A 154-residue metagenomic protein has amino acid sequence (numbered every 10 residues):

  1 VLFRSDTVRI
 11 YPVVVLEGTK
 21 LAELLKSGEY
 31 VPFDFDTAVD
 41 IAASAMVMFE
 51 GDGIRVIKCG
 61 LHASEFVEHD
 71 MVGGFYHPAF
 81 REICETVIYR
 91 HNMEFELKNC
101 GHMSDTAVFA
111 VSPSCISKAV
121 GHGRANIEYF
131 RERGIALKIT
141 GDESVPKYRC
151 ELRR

Functional and structural regions predicted by a protein language model:
P12: Residues that line or immediately flank small-molecule/substrate-binding pockets and catalytic motifs
V15-K20: Conserved radical SAM core fold
G28-R154: Auxiliary Fe-S-binding modules of radical SAM enzymes
